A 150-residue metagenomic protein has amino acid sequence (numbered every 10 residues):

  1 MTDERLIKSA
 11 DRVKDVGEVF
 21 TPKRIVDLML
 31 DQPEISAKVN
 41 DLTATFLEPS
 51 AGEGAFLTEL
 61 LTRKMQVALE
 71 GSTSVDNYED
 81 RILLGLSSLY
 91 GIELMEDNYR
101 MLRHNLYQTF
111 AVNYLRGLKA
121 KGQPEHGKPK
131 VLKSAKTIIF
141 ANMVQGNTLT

Functional and structural regions predicted by a protein language model:
T2-T150: SAM-dependent methyltransferase catalytic region
